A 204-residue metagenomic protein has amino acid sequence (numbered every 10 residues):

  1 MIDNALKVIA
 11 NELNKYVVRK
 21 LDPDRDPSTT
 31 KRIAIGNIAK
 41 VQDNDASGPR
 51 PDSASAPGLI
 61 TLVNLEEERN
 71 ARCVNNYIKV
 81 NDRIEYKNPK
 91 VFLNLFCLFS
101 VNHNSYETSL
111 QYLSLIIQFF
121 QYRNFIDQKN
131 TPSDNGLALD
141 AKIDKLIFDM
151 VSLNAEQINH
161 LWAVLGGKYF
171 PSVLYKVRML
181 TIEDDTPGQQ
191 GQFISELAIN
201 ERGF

Functional and structural regions predicted by a protein language model:
M1-N75, D134-D140: Small/polar-rich, solvent-exposed N-terminal microdomains that initiate assembly or binding
A5-V18, N64-Y77, Q118, K145 (+2 more regions): Long, contiguous binding/interaction regions
K15, S114-F125: Short, intrinsically disordered, mixed-charge
G58-V101: Active-site-adjacent structural patch at catalytic or cofactor/ligand-binding sites
V74-V80, S109-I117, T131-S133: "Short basic amphipathic alpha-helical interaction patches in structured regions
E85-P89, Q128, Q190-F204: Short, cationic low-complexity segments
K87-H103, S114, P171-M179: Oligomerization/assembly interface segments of phage tail-like spikes and tubes
Q111, Y122-R178, I182: Acidic-leaning, charged glycine-interspersed low-complexity segments
